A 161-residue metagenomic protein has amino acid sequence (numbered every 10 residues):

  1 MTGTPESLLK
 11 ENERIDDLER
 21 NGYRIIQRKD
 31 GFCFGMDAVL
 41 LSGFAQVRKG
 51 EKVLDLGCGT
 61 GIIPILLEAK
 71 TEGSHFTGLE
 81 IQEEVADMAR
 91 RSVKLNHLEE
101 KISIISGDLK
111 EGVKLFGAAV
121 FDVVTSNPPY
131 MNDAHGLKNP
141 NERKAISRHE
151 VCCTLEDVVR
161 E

Functional and structural regions predicted by a protein language model:
M1-P5: Short, basic/low-complexity N-terminal boundary segments at the transition from targeting/disordered tails
E6-R48: Class I SAM-dependent transferase core
G31, F76, R148: Short, flexible active-site loop motifs that bind/organize anionic cofactors or intermediates
C33, C58, C152-C153: Generic recognition of cysteine residues
F44-P140: Conserved SAM/SAH cofactor-binding pocket of Class I
P128-E161: Mobile active-site "lid"/loop adjacent to the S-adenosyl-L-methionine
